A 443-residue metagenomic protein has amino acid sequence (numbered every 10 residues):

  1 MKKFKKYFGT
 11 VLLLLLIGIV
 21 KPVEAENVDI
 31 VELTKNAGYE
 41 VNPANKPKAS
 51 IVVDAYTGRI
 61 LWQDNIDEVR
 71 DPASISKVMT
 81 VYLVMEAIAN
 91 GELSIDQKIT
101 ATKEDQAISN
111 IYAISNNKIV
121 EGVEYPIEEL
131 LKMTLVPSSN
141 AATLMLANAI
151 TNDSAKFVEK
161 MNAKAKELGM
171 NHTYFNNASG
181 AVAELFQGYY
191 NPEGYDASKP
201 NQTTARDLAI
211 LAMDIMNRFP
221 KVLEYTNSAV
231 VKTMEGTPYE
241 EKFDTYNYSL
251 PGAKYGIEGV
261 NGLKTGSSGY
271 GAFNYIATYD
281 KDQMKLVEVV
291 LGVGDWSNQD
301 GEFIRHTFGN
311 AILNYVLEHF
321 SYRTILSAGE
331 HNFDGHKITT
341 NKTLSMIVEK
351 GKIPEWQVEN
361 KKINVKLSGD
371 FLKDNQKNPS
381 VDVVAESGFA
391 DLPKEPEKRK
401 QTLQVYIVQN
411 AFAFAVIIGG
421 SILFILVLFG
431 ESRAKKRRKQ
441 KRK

Functional and structural regions predicted by a protein language model:
K2-A25, F412-R433: Sec-dependent N-terminal signal peptides of Gram-positive bacterial secreted proteins and lipoproteins
L12, A147, E302: Short amphipathic alpha-helical segments
A25-A205, M216-F219: Active-site-adjacent loops and short helices of periplasmic peptidoglycan-processing enzymes
G91, V120-G122, V408-F412, I418 (+1 more regions): Glycine-centered small-residue hotspots that permit tight backbone geometry or close packing
Y174, Q187-I417, V427-K443: Domain-terminus/edge residues, biased toward the C-terminal soluble/receptor-binding domains of extracytoplasmic
